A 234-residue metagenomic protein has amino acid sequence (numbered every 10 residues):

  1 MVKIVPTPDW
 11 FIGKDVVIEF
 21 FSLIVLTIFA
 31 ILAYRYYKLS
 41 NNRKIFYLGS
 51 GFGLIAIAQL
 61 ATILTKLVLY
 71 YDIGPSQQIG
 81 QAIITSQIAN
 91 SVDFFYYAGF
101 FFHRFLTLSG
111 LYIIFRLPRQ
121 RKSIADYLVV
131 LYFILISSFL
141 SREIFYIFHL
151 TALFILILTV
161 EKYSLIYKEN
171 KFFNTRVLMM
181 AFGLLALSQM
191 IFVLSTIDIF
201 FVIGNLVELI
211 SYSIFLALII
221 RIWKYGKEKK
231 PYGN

Functional and structural regions predicted by a protein language model:
M1-G13: Short, strongly hydrophobic alpha-helical membrane anchors
D9, L32-N42: Short, hydrophobic transmembrane alpha-helix segments
F11-F21, Y132-L165, G204-V207: Extracellular-loop-to-transmembrane junctions of the mid-late helices
I12-F29, I45-R116, H149, F200-L218: Individual alpha-helical transmembrane segments in multi-pass integral membrane proteins
S40-F52, R119-L128, N170-A181, K230-G233: Membrane-interfacial loop-to-transmembrane alpha-helix junctions, especially the N-terminal start
I55-A58, V129-S141, F182-I191: Aromatic-anchored segments of alpha-helical transmembrane domains
Y96-L140, G233-N234: The cytoplasmic-loop to transmembrane-helix boundary for the fourth helix
T159-N234: C-terminal transmembrane-bundle signature of multipass membrane proteins, characterized by strong activation on
